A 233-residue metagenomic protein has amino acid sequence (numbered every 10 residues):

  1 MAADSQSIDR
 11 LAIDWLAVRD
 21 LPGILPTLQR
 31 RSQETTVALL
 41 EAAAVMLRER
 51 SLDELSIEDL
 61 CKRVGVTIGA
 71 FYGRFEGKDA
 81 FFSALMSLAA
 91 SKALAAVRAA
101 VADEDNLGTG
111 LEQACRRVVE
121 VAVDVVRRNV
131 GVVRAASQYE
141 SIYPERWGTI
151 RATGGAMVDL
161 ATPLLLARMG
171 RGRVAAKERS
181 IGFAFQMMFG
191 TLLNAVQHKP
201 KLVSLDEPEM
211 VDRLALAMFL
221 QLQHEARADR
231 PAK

Functional and structural regions predicted by a protein language model:
M1-E34, A226-K233: N-terminal intrinsically disordered/low-complexity leader segments
A38, M46-A80, A84: Helix-turn-helix
L39-L47, A93, A122, M188: Short hydrophobic clusters on alpha-helical segments that form packing/core surfaces in small helical domains
L47, F75, F82-A89, E140 (+2 more regions): Alpha-helical DNA-contacting segments of helix-turn-helix folds
I57, S87-L94, R98: Short, basic, alpha-helical segments at the C-terminal edge of helix-turn-helix-like DNA-binding modules
A80, A84, R98-R127, I181-F185 (+1 more regions): Hydrophobic alpha-helical connector segments
E112-Q113, R117, R127-D159: Short secondary-structure transition hinges
R134, Q138, W147, A167-L216 (+1 more regions): Hydrophobic/aromatic-rich alpha-helical bundle segments in the mid-to-C-terminal region
